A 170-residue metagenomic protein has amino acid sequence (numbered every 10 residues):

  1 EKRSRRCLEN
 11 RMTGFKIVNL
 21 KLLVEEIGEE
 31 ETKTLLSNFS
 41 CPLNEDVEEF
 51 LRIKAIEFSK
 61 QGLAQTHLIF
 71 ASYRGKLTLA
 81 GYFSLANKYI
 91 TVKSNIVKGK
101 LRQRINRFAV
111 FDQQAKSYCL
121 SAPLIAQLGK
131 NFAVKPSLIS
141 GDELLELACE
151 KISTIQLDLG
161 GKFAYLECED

Functional and structural regions predicted by a protein language model:
E1-P136, E143-E169: Non-catalytic substrate-recognition and accessory regions of acyl/acetyltransferase enzymes
